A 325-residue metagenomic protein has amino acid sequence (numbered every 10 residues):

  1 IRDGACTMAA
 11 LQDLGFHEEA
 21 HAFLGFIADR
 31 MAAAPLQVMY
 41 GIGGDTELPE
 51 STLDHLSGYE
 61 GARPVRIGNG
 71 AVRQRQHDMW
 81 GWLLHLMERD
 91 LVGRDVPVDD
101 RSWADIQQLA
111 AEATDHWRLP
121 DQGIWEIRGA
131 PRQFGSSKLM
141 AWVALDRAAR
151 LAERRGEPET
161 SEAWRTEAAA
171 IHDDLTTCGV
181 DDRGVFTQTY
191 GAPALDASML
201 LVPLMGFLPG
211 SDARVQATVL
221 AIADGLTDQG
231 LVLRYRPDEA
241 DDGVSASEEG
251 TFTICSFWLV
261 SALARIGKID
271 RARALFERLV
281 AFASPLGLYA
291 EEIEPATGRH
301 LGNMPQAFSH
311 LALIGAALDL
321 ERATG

Functional and structural regions predicted by a protein language model:
I1-C6, G15, D29, Q74-W82 (+5 more regions): Aromatic- and histidine-enriched alpha-helix N-cap/loop-to-helix transition segments that scaffold the rims
I1-L53, S57-I67, Q74-L84, E88: Substrate-binding groove/exosite segments of carbohydrate-active enzymes
G4-E18, W82-P97, M140-E157, L201-S211 (+3 more regions): Well-ordered alpha-helical scaffold segments within catalytic/enzyme domains
G15, P97-R101, G129-S136, G156-A163 (+5 more regions): A structural signal for alpha-helical segments
E18-A22, D105, E159-A163, E167 (+2 more regions): Alpha-helical positions within canonical tetratricopeptide repeat
P35-Q74, S102-W103, Q108-D121, A168-T253 (+1 more regions): Extended glycan-interaction surfaces of carbohydrate-active proteins
H77, D99-E162, A197: Aromatic-lined, polymer-binding surfaces characteristic of secreted/periplasmic polysaccharide-degrading enzymes
S137, W164-E167, I171: Heptad-repeat coiled-coil/leucine-zipper interface motif in alpha-helices, recognizing the periodic a/d hydrophobic core
